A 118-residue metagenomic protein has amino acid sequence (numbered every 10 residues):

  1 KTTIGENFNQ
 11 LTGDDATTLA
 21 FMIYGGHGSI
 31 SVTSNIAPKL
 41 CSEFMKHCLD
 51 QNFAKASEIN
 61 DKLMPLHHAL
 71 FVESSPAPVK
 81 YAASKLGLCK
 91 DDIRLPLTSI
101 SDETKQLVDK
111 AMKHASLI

Functional and structural regions predicted by a protein language model:
T2-L11: Short beta-strand/loop segments at the ligand-binding rim of alpha/beta enzyme cores
I4, A16-I118: Structured C-terminal cap/extension of enzyme domains
